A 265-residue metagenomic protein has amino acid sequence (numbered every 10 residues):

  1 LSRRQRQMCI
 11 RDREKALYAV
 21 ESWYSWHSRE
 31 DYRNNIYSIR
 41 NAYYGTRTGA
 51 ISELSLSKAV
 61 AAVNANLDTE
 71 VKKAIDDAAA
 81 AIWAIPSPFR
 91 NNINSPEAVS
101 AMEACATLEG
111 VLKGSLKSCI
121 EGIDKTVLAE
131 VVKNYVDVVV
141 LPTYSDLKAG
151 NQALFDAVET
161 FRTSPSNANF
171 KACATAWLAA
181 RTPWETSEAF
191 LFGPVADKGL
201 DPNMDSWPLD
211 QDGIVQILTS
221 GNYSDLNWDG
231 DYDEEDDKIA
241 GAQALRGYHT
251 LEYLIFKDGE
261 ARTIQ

Functional and structural regions predicted by a protein language model:
L1-I10: Single conserved hydrophobic/aromatic residue that forms the stacking wall/gate of nucleotide- or nucleobase-binding
Q7, G241-Q265: Aromatic- and glycine-enriched pocket-lining scaffold segments that form the walls of small-molecule binding clefts
R11-T160: A cross-kingdom marker for long, charged
V20-E21, A189, D197, D201-M204 (+1 more regions): Generic secondary-structure boundary/loop-capping signal
S28, Y32-N35, T143, L147-G150 (+5 more regions): Stable alpha-helical elements in mature extracytoplasmic
Y44, T182-E185, F256: Hydrophobic/aromatic-lined pockets within catalytic cores
K148, Q152-K238: Post-signal peptide N-terminal segment of secreted/secretory-pathway proteins
